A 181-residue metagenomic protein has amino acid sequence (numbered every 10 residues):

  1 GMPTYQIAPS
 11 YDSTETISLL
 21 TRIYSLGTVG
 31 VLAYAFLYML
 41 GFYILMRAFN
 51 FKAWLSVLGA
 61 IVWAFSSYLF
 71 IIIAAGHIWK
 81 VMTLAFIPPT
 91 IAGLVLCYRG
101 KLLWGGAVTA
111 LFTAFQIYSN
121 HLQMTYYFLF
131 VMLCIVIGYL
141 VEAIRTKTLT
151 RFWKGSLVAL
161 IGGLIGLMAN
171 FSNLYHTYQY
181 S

Functional and structural regions predicted by a protein language model:
G1, G163-S181: Aromatic-rich transmembrane-lumenal/periplasmic boundary elements in polytopic membrane proteins
G1-F42, I61-P88: Membrane-interface coil-to-helix junctions
F36, V81-A92, T109, F128-M132: Alpha-helical transmembrane segments of multi-pass membrane proteins
Y43-F65, G100-G106: Transmembrane-helix signature of polytopic, membrane-embedded enzymes that assemble or transfer cell-envelope glycans
L58-I71, V108-F115, A169: Short aromatic/hydrophobic helix-turn
T90-G106, I137-R145: Membrane-interface transmembrane helices that cradle and orient dolichyl/undecaprenyl
L96-A114, L149-L160: Short hydrophobic alpha-helices at membrane interfaces in multi-pass membrane enzymes
Y127-G166, T177: Perimembrane helix-loop-helix junctions
